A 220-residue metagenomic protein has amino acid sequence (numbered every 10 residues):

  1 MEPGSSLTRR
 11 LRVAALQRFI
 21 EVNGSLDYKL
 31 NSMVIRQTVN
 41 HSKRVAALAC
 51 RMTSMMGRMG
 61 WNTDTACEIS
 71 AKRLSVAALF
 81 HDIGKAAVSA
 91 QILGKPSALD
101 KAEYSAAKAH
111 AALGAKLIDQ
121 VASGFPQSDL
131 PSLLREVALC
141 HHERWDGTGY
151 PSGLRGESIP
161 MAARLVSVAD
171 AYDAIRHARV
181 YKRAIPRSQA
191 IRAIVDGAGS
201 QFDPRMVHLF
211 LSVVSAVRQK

Functional and structural regions predicted by a protein language model:
E2-K220: Histidine- and acidic-residue-rich, metal-dependent catalytic cores
